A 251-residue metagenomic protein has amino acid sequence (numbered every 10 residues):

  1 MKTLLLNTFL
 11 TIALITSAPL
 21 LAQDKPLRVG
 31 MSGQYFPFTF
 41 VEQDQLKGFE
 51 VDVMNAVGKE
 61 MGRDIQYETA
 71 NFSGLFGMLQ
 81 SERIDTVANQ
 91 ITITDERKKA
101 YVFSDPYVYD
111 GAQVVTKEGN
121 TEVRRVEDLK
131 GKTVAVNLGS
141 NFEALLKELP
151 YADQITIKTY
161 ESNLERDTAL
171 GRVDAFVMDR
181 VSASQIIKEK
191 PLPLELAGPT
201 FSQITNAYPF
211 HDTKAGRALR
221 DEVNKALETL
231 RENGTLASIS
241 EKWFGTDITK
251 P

Functional and structural regions predicted by a protein language model:
Q23-I91, K99, I157, N233: Extracytoplasmic small-molecule ligand-binding "clamshell" domains of the periplasmic binding protein/Venus flytrap
R28, G62-D64, S81-N89, K132-T133 (+2 more regions): Alpha-to-beta junction loops
S32-G33, Y109-T116, S184, K188-N224 (+1 more regions): Periplasmic-binding protein-like
G33-F36, L46-A56, Q113-E161, R180-S182: Bilobed "Venus flytrap"/periplasmic-binding protein-like clamshell domains and structurally analogous long
V51-E60, N120, E127, T133 (+3 more regions): Extended ligand-binding regions for polar small-molecule ligands
Q66-G77, T121, T156-L170, V181 (+1 more regions): Short helix-initiation/N-cap motifs at beta->coil->alpha
G74-G77, N89-K99, L145-L149, D174-Q203: A ligand-binding cleft/hinge motif common to bilobed small-molecule-binding domains
N141-K158, P191, E195-A197, L227-P251: Ligand-binding clefts/hinges and TM-proximal coupling segments of bilobed small-molecule sensing domains
